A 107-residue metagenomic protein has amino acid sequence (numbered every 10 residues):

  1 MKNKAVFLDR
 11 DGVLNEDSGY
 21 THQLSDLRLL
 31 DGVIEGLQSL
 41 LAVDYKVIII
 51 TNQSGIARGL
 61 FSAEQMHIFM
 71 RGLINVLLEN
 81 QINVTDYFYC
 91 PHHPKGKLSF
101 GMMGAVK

Functional and structural regions predicted by a protein language model:
M1-K107: HAD-like aspartate-dependent phosphatase fold
